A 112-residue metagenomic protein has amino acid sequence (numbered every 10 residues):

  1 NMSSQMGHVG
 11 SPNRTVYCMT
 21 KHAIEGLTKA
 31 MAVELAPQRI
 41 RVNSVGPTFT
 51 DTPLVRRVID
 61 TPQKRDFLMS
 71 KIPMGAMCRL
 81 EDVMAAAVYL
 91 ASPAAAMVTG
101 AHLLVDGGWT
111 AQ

Functional and structural regions predicted by a protein language model:
S4: Residue(s) in the substrate-gating loop at a strand-loop-helix junction that position the organic substrate next
V9, V88, T99-Q112: Short C-terminal tail/terminal secondary-structure segment of NAD(P)H-dependent dehydrogenase/reductase domains
T20, T28: Active-site helix of classical SDR
E25, V42, P47-R57: Short, flexible catalytic-loop segment of classical short-chain dehydrogenase/reductase
V33-P37, A96: Alpha-helical segment proximal to the catalytic Tyr-Lys
V58-I72: A short C-terminal helix-loop "cap" of Rossmann-like NAD(P)-dependent dehydrogenase/epimerase domains
I72-V83, A94: A conserved structural motif in NAD(P)-dependent oxidoreductases
